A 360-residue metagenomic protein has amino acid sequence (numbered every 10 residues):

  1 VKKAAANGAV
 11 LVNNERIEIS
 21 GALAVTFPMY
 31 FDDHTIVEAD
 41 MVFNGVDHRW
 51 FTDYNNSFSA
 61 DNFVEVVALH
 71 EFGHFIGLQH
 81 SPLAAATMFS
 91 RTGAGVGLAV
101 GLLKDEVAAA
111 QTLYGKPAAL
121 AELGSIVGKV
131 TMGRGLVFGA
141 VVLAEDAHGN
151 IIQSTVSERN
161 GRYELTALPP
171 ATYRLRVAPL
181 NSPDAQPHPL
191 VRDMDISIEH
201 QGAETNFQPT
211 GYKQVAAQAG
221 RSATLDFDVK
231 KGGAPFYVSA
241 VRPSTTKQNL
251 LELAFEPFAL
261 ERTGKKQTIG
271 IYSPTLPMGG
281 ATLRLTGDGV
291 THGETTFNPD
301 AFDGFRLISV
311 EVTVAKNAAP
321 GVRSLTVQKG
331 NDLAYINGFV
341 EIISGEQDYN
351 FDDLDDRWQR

Functional and structural regions predicted by a protein language model:
V1-F75, Q79, V141, S154-V156 (+2 more regions): Metzincin-family zinc-dependent endopeptidase catalytic domain
A99-G124, M132-R134: Beta-strand-rich domain onsets/edges
G124-M132, G161, F227: A short, amphipathic beta-strand motif
K129-A140, E145-A147: Structural motif
P170-A171, T313-A319: Short, surface-exposed loop/turn segments at beta-strand-coil junctions that are enriched for proline with nearby
L180-T224, K230: Structured interaction patches on ligand/partner-binding surfaces of diverse proteins
G233-T286, T295-D300, G304, D332-Y349: Beta-strand/beta-sandwich contexts
Q347-R360: Extracellular calcium-associated, cysteine-rich motifs in secreted modular proteins
